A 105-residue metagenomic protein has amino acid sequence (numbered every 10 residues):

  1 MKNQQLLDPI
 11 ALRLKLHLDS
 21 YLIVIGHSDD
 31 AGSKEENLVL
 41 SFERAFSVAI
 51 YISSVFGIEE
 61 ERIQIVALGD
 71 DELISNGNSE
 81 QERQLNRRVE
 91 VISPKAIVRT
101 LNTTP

Functional and structural regions predicted by a protein language model:
M1-I25, A49-S53, V91, V98-P105: Periplasmic peptidoglycan-binding/anchoring modules of Gram-negative envelope and division proteins
H27-T103: Periplasmic OmpA-like peptidoglycan-binding domain that tethers envelope proteins to the cell wall
